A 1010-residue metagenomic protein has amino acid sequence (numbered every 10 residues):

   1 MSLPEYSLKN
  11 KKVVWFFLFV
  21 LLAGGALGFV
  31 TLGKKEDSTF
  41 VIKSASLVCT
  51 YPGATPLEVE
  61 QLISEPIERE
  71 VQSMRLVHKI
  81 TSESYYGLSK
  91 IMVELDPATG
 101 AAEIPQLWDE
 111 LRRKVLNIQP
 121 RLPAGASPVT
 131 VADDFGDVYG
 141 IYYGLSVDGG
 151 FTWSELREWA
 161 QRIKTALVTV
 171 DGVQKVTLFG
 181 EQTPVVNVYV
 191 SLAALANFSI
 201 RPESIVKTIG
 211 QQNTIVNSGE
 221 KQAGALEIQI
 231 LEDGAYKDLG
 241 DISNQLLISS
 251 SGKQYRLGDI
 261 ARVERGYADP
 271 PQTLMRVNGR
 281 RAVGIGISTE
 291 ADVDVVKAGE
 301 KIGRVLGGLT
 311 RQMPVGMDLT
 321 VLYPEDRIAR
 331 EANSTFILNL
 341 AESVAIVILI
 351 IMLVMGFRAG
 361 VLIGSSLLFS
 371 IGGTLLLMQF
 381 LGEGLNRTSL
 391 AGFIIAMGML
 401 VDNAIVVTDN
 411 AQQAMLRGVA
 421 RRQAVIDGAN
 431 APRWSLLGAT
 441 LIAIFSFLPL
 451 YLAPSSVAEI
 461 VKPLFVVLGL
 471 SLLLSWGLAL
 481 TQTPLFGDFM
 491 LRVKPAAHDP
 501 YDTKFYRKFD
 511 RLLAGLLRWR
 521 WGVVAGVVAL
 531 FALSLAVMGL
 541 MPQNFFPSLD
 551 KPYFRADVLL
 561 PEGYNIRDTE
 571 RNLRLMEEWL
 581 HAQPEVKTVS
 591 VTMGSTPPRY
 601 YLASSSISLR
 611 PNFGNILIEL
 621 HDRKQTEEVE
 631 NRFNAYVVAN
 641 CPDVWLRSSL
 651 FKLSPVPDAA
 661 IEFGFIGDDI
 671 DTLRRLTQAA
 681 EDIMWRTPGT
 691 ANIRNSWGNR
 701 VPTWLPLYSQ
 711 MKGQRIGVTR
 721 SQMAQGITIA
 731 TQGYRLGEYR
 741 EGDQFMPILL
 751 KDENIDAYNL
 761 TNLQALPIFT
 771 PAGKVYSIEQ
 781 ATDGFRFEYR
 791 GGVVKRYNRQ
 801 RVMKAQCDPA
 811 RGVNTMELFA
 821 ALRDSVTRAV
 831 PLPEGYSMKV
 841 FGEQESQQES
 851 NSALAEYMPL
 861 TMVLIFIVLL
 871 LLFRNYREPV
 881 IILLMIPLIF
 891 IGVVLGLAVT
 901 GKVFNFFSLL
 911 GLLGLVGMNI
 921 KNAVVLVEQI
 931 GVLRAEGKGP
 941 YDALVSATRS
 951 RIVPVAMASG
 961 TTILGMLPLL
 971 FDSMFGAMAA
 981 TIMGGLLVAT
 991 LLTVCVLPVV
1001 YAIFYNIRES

Functional and structural regions predicted by a protein language model:
M1-K34, P432, H498-P547, L573 (+1 more regions): Signature of alpha-helical transmembrane segments and their immediate interfacial
L3, V59-D134, A193-T214, A235 (+2 more regions): Solvent-exposed, membrane-proximal periplasmic/extracellular interface segments of envelope transport and secretion
Y6, D37, V48, Q119 (+7 more regions): Extracytoplasmic/periplasmic membrane-proximal domains and adjacent transmembrane bundles of envelope biogenesis
K12, V20-A54, L116-P123, L450-I460 (+6 more regions): Transmembrane helices with small-residue packing motifs
G25-T31, A345-Q413, L470, I867-R951 (+3 more regions): Hydrophobic transmembrane alpha-helices and their membrane-interface caps in long multi-pass transport proteins
K34-A45, S82-L88, G125-G149, T177-T183 (+11 more regions): Flexible hinge/switch segments at interdomain interfaces of large molecular machines
L322, A329, N333, T408 (+4 more regions): Helix-loop junctions and hydrophobic alpha-helical segments within the transmembrane domains of large membrane
M397-A411, R433-L452, E459-H498, I616 (+4 more regions): Transmembrane alpha-helices and their membrane-interface boundaries in multi-pass membrane transporters and channels
